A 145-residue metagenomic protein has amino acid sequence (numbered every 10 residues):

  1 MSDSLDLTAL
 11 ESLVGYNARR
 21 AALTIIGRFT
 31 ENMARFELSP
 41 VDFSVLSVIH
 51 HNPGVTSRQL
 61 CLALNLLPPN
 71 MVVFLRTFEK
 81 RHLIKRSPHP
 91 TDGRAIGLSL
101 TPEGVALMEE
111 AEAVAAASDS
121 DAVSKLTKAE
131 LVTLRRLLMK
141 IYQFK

Functional and structural regions predicted by a protein language model:
M1-F36, K140: N-terminal leader segment of winged-helix/HTH proteins
L13, S44, Q59, D121 (+1 more regions): Active-site phosphate/pyrophosphate-handling residues
G15, A63, G97: Short aromatic/hydrophobic contact patches that present stacked aromatics for nucleic-acid/ligand binding
R19, L23, G27-N70: N-terminal helix-turn-helix DNA-binding core of bacterial DNA-binding proteins
I26, G54, R76-Q143: Charged, amphipathic alpha-helical coiled-coil/dimerization segments
